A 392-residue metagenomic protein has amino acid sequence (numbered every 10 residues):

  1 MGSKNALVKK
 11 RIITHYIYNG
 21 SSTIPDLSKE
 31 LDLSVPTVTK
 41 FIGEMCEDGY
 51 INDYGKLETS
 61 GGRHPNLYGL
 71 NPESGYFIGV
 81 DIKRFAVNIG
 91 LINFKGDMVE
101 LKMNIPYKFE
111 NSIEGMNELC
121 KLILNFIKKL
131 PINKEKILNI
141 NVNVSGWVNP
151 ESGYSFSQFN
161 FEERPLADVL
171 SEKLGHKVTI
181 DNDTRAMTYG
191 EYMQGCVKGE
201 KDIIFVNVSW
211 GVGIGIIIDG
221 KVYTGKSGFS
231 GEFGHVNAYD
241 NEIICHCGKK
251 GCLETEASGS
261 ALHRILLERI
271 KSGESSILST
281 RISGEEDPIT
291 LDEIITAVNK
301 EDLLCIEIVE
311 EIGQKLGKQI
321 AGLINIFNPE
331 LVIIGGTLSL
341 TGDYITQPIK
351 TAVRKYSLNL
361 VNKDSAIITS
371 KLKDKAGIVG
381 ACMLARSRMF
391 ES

Functional and structural regions predicted by a protein language model:
M1-R63, L67-M103, Y107-K136, K249 (+1 more regions): ATP-binding/phosphotransfer module of carbohydrate and carboxylate kinases, centering on a glycine-rich
F77-D81, I137-N141, I203-N207, G213-G215: Short glycine-aspartate micro-motif
I92, V148-N149, I216, T224: Hydrophobic alpha-helical segments, especially N-terminal targeting/anchoring helices
L101-D202, Y344-K355: Glycine-rich phosphate-binding loop and adjoining helix at the ATP-binding site of ATP-dependent phosphoryl-transfer
L101-M103, N111-G115, S171-T296: Glycine/GP-enriched mid-protein hinge/lid loop-to-helix segment characteristic of carbohydrate kinases
S145-W147, W210-G211, L338: Short glycine-rich anion-binding loops that position phosphate/pyrophosphate groups of nucleotides and phosphorylated
